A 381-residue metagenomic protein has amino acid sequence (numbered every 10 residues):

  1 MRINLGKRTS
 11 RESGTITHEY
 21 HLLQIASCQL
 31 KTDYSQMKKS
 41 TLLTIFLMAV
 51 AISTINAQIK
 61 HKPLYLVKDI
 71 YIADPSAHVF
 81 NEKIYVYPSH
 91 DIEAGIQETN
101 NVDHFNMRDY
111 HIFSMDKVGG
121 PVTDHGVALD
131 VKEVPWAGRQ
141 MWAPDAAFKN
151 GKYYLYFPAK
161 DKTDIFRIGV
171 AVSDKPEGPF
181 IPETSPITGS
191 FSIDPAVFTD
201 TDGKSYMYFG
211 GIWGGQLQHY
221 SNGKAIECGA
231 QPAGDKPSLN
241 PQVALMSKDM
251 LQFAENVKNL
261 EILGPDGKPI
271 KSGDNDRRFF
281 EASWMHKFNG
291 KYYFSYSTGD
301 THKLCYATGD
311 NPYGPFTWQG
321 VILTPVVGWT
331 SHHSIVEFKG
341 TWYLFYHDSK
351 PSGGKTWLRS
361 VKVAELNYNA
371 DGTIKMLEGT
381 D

Functional and structural regions predicted by a protein language model:
M1, L5-R11, H18-I59: Bacterial Sec-dependent N-terminal signal peptides
T9-T17, P325, K375: Polar low-complexity intrinsically disordered regions enriched in Ser/Thr and small residues
A57-D381: Carbohydrate-active catalytic/glycan-binding domains of CAZyme proteins, especially the secreted or lumenal ectodomains
